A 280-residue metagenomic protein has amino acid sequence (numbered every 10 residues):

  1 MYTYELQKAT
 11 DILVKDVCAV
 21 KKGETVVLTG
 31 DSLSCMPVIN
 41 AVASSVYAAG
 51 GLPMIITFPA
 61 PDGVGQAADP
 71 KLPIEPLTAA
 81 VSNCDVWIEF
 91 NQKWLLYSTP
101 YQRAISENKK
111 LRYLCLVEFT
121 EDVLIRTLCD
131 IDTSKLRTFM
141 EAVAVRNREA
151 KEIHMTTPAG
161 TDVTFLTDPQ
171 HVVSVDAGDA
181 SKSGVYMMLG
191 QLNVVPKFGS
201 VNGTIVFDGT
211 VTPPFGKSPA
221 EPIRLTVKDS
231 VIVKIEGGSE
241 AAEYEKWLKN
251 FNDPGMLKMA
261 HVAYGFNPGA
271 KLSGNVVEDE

Functional and structural regions predicted by a protein language model:
M1-A220, K228, D253, K258: Active-site bordering "gate/hinge" segments that shape substrate access to catalytic or cofactor-binding pockets
H171, V231, P268: Short loop/turn segments at secondary-structure transitions that flank enzyme active sites
E221-E236: Active-site and channel-lining beta-strand-loop segments that bind or position nucleotide-derived/phosphorylated
E236-A242: A short acidic/small-residue loop/turn micro-motif
A242-N252: A short, polar/charged loop-to-alpha-helix boundary motif
G255-E280: Cysteine/selenocysteine-centered motifs that mediate thiol-based redox chemistry or coordinate metal-sulfur cofactors
